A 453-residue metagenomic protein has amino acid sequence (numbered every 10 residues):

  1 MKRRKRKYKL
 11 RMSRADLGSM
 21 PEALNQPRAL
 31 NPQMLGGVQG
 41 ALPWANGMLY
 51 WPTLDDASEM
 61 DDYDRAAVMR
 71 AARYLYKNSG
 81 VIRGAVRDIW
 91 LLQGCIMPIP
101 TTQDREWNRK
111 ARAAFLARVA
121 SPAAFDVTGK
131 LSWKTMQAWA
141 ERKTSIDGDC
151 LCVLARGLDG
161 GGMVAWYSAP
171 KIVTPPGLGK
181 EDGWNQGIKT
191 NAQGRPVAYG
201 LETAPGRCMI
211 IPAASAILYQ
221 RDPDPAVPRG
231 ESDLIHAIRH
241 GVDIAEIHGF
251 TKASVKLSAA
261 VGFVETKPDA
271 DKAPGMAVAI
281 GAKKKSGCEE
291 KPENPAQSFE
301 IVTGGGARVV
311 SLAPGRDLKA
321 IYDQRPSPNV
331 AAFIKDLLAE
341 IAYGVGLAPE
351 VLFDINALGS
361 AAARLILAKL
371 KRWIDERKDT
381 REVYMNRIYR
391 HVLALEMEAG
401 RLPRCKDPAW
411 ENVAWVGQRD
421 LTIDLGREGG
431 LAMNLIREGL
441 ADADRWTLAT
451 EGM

Functional and structural regions predicted by a protein language model:
M1-P100: N-terminal-proximal low-complexity accessory segments that begin disordered and transition into the first
K77-R229, L435: Structured, mid-chain assembly/scaffold modules that mediate subunit interfaces within large macromolecular complexes
I96, L347-A348, L402, A441 (+1 more regions): Short coil/loop linkers at secondary-structure junctions
Q103, L131-M136, A155-S168, K272-K283 (+2 more regions): Charge-rich, acidic-biased intrinsically disordered regions
R105, V127, G306-L425: Surface-exposed loop-to-helix/strand elements on domain peripheries
L131, L154-R156, S254-A259, V351-N356 (+1 more regions): Short coil/turn segments at secondary-structure boundaries
Q220-L365: Extended, charged amphipathic alpha-helical segments
T422-M453: Charged substrate- and nucleic-acid-binding regions of tRNA-handling and nucleotidyl-transfer enzymes, centered on
